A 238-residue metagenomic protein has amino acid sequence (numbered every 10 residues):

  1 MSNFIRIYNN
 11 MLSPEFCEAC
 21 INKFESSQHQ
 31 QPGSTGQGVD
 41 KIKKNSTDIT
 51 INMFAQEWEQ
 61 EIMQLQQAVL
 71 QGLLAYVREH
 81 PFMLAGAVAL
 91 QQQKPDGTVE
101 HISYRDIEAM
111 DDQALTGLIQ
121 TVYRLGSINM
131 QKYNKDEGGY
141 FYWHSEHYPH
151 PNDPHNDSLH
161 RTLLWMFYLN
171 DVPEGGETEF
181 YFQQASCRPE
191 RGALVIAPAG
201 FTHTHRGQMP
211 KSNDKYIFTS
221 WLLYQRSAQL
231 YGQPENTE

Functional and structural regions predicted by a protein language model:
M1-L194, T202-E238: Fe(II)/2-oxoglutarate oxygenase catalytic core
